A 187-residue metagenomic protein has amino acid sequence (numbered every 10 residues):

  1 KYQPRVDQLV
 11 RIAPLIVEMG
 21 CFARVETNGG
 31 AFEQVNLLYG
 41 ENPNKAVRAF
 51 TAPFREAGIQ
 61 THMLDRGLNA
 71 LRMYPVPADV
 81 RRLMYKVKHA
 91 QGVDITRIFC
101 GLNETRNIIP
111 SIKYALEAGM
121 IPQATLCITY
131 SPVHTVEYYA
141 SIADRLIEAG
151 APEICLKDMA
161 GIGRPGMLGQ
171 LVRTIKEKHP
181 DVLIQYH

Functional and structural regions predicted by a protein language model:
K1-Y2, F22: Extreme N-terminal cap/leader segments of soluble proteins
Y2-I16: Short catalytic helix/loop segments, enriched in acidic residues and glycine and frequently bearing histidine
P14, A23-D144, A160-P165: Active-site beta->alpha loop and helix N-cap motifs at the rims of alpha/beta catalytic domains
M19-F22, V93-I95, A151, D181: A structural motif
A143-D158: Conserved C-terminal portion of the radical SAM core fold that forms the substrate/S-adenosylmethionine-binding
M159-H187: Catalytic alpha/beta core domains of metabolic enzymes, predominantly
